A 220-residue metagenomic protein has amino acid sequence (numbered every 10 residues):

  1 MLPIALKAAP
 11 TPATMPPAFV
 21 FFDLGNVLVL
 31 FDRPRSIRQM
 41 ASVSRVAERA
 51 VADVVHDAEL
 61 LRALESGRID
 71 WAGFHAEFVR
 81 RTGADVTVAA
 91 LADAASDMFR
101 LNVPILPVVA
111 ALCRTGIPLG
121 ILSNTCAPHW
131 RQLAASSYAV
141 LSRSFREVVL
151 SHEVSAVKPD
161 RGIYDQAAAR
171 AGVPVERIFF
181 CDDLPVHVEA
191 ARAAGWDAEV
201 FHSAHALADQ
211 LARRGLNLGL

Functional and structural regions predicted by a protein language model:
L2, L6, P12-H56: Active-site neighborhood of HAD-like aspartate-dependent phosphohydrolases
L2-A18, F22, C126-A127, R131-L220: Asp-based, Mg2+/Mn2+-dependent phosphohydrolase catalytic module
L6, R35, Q39, E59 (+8 more regions): Alpha-helical elements of Rossmann-like donor-binding domains used by nucleotide-donor carbohydrate transfer enzymes
D23-N26, G67, L112, I121 (+2 more regions): Generic structural signal for small/hydrophobic residues in well-ordered secondary structure, especially within
M40, E48-V54, E59-A63, L91-V103: Helical cap/lid subdomains and adjacent loops of hydrolase enzymes that gate the active-site channel and determine
S44-V54, T82-A94, V175, L216-L220: Short, surface-exposed acidic
L61-L91: A metal-dependent, Asp-based hydrolase signature
R80, A89-G120, R161: Short, acidic loop-to-helix structural element flanking the phosphoryl-transfer center in phosphate-processing enzymes
